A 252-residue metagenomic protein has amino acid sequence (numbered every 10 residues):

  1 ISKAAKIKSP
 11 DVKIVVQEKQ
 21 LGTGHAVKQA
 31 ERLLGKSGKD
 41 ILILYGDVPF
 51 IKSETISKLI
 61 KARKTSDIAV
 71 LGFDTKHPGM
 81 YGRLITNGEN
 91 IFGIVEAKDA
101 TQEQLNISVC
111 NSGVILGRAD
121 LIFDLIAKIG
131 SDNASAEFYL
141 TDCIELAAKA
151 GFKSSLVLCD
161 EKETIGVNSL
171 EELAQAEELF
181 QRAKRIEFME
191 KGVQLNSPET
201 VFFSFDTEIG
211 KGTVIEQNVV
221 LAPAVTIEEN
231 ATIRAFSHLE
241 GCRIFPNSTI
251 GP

Functional and structural regions predicted by a protein language model:
I1-L44, V48-K58: Conserved N-terminal catalytic core of the sugar/cofactor nucleotidyltransferase
A4, I94, L125, V167 (+1 more regions): Residues that scaffold the ATP/ADP-binding catalytic core of kinase and kinase-like folds
D11-K13, N90-G93, K153-S155, Q194: Conserved beta-strand segments of alpha/beta enzyme cores
V16, Y45, G72, L158 (+1 more regions): Short loop/edge segments at beta-strand edges and connector loops that shape dinucleotide/nucleotide cofactor-binding
A30, D47, L59, L84 (+3 more regions): Residue-level signal for inorganic ion chemistry
G38, K64-I68, F152: Short, high-confidence coil segments that cap the C-terminus of an alpha-helix and link into the following beta-strand
I51-A134, T141: Conserved core of the sugar-phosphate nucleotidyltransferase
S135-P252: Left-handed beta-helix
